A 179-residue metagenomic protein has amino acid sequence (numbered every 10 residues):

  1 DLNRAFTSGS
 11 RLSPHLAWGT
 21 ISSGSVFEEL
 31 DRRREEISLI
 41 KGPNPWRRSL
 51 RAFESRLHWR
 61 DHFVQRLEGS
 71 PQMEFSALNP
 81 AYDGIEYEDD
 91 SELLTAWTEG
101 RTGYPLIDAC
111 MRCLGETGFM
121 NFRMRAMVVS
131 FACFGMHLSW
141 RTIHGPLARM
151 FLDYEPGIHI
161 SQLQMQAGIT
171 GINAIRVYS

Functional and structural regions predicted by a protein language model:
D1-A126, Q166: Gly/Thr-rich phosphate-binding loop signature of adenosyl cofactor/nucleotide-binding cores
G9, F131-A132: Amphipathic alpha-helical segments that form the core helices of the histone-fold
R32, W59, E116, C133-L138 (+1 more regions): Short, well-ordered loop/turn and helix-capping segments at boundaries between secondary-structure elements and domains
I37, V64-Q65, E74, G135 (+3 more regions): Amphipathic alpha-helical interaction segments
Y82, Y87, P146-S179: C-terminal, helix-dominated tail/subdomain
L106-A109, R123, M127-F131, T142-R149: Non-catalytic alpha-helical scaffold/packing segments enriched in small hydrophobic residues
M120-R123, H137-G145, E155-I160: Extended hydrophobic-aromatic, low-complexity segments
